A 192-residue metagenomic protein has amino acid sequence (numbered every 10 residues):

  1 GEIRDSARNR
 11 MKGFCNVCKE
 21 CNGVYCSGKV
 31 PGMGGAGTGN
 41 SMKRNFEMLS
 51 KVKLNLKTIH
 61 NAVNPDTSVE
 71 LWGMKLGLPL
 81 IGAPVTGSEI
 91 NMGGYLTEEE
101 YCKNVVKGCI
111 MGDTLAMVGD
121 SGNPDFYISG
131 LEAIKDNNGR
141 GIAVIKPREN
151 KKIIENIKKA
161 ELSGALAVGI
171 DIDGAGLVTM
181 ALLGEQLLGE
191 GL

Functional and structural regions predicted by a protein language model:
G1-L76: An N-cap/entry alpha-helix motif that binds or orients negatively charged groups
A36-R44, E100, K151, E155: Conserved active-site and cofactor/substrate-binding residues in soluble primary-metabolism enzymes
M74-S88, G130, L182-G184: N-terminal small/glycine-rich loop or linker at the start of catalytic domains across soluble metabolic enzymes
L80-A83, T114-G119, G141-I145, V168-I170: Hydrophobic faces of well-ordered beta-strands that scaffold small-molecule active sites in alpha/beta enzyme cores
I81-E98, I142-K151: Active-site mouth loops of central-metabolism enzymes
I90-G94, D120-I128, D173-G184: Glycine-rich, proline-tolerant flexible connector loops at the mouths of alpha/beta enzymes
E100-I142: A glycine-rich phosphate/pyrophosphate-binding beta-strand-loop-alpha-helix module
K103-K107, M111, D136-N137, R148-L192: Alpha/beta enzyme core
